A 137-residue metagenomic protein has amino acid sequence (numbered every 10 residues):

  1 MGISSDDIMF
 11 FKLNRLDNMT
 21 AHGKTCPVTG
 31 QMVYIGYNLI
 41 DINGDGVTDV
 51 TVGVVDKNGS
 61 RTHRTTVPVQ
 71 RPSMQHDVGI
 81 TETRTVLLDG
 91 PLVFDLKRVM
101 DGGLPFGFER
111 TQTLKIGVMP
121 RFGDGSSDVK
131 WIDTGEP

Functional and structural regions predicted by a protein language model:
M1-P137: Beta-propeller domains
